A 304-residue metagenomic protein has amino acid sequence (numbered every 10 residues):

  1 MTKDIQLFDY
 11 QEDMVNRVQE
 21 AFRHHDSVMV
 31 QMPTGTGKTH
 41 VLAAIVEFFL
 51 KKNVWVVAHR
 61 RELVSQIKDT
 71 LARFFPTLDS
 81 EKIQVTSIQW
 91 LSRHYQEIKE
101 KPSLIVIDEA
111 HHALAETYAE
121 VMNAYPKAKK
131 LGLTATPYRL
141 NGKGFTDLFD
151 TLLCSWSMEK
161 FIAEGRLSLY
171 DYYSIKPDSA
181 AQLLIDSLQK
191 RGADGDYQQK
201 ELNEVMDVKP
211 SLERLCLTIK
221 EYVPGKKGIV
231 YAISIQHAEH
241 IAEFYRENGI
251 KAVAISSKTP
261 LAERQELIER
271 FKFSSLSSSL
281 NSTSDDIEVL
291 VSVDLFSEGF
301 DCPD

Functional and structural regions predicted by a protein language model:
M1-Q31: Conserved pre-motif I regulatory segment
H24-I45, Y231, V291: Walker A/P-loop
T34-L71, T117, N141, I235-Q236: Conserved Walker A/P-loop ATP-binding site and its immediately adjacent core in helicase/helicase-like ATPase domains
K52-L63, E201-N248: Conserved strand-helix element at the start of the C-terminal RecA-like helicase core
A58-K101: Inter-Walker segment of RecA-like/P-loop motor cores
S65-P76, R93, I229, E239-I241 (+2 more regions): Conserved helicase ATPase core of P-loop NTP-dependent helicases/translocases
H112-Y173: Post-DEXD/H (motif II) to motif III coupling segment of the RecA-like Helicase ATP-binding lobe
L152-I229: Conserved interdomain linker/interface between the two RecA-like ATPase lobes of SF2 helicase motors
